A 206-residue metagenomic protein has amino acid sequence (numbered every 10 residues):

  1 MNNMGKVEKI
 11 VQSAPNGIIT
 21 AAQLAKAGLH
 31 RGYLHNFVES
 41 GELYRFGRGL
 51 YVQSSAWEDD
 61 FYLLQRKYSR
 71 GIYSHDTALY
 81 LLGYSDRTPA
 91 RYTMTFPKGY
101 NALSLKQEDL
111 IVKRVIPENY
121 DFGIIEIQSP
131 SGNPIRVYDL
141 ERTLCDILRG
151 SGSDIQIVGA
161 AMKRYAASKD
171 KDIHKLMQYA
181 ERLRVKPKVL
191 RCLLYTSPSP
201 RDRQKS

Functional and structural regions predicted by a protein language model:
M1-I72: Short beta-edge/loop segments at beta->alpha junctions of small alpha/beta modules that act as binding/recognition
A56, R66-S69, N101, N133-P134 (+5 more regions): Extended, low-hydrophobicity, polar/charged segments
W57-D59, R70-G71, S85, G99-N101 (+1 more regions): Short, charged/polar surface micro-motifs in flexible loops or helix N-caps
H75-P97: Ordered, amphipathic secondary-structure segments that act as subunit-interaction surfaces in large macromolecular
D86-P89, D154-Q156, D172: Short, structured loop/turn "capping" segments at alpha-beta junctions
Y92-A160: Conserved, surface-exposed functional patches that form binding/active-site neighborhoods
Y195-P200: Conserved small/polar residues in nucleotide/adenosyl-binding loops
